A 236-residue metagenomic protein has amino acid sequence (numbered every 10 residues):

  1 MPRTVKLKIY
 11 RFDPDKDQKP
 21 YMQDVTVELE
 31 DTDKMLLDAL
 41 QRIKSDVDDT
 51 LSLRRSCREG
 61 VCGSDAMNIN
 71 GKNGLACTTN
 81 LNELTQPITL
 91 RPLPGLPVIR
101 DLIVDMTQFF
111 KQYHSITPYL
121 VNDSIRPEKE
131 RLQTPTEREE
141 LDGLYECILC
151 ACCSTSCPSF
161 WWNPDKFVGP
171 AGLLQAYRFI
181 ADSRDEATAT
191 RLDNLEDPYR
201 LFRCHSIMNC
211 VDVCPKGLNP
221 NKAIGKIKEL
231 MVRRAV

Functional and structural regions predicted by a protein language model:
P2-L7: Short structural boundary motif marking the start of a folded domain
Q23-K34: Short, contiguous acidic and Ser/Thr-rich linear segments
E28, N68-G71: Short strand-turn-strand beta-turns centered on an Asx-Gly dipeptide
D33-D46, R91-V236: Ferredoxin-type iron-sulfur electron-transfer modules in oxidoreductases and energy-metabolism complexes
D48-R54: Active-site phosphate-binding and catalytic loops of NTP-dependent enzymes
C57-A66: Short, structured protein-protein interaction patches enriched in aromatics and acidic/basic residues, typified by
